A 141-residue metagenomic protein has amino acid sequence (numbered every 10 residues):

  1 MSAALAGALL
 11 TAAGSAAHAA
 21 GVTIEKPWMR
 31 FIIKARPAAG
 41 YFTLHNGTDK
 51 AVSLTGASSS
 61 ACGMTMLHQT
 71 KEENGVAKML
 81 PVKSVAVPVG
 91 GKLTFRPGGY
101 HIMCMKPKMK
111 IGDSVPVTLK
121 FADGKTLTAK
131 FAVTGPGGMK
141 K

Functional and structural regions predicted by a protein language model:
M1-A3, A19-G21: Absolute protein N-terminus
S2-A12: Bacterial N-terminal signal peptides
A13-A19: Sec/Tat signal peptide C-region and signal peptidase I cleavage site
A20-K141: Compact, glycine-rich, soluble single-domain proteins
